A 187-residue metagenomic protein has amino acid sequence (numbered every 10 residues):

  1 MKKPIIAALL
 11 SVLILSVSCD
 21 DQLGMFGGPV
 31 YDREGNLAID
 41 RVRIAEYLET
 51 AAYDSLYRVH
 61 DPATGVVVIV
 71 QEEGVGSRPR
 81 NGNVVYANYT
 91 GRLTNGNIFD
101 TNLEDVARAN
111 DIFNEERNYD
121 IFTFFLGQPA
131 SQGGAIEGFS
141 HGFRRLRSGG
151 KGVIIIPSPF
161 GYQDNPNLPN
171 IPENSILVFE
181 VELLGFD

Functional and structural regions predicted by a protein language model:
M1-P4: Positively charged n-region of N-terminal signal peptides that target proteins for export
S11: Flanking scaffold residues of small Cys/His-coordinated metal-binding clusters
I14-S18: C-terminal motif of bacterial Sec signal peptides marking the signal peptidase cleavage site
C19-D187: Cross-family detector of peptidyl-prolyl cis-trans isomerase
